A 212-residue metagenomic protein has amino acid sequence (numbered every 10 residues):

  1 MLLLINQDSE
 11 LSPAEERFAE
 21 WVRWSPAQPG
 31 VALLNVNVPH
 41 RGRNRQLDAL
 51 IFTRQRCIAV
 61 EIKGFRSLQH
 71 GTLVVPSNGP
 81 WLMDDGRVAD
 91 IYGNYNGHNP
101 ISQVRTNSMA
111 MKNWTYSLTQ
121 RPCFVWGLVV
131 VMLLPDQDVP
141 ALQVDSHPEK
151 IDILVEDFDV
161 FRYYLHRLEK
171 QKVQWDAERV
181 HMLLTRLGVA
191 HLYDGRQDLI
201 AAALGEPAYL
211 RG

Functional and structural regions predicted by a protein language model:
M1-Q46, I51-I58, K63-G212: Surface-exposed interaction regions that form or flank ligand-binding interfaces
